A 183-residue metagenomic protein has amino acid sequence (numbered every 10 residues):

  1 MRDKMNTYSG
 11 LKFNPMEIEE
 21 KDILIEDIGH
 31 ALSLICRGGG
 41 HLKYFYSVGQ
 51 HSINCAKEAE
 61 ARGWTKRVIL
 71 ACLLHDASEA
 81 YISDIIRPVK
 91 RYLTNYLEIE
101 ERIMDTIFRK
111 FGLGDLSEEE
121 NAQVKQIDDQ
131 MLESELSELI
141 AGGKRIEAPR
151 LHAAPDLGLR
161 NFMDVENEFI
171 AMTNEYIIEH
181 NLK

Functional and structural regions predicted by a protein language model:
M1-K183: Metal-dependent phosphohydrolase cores
